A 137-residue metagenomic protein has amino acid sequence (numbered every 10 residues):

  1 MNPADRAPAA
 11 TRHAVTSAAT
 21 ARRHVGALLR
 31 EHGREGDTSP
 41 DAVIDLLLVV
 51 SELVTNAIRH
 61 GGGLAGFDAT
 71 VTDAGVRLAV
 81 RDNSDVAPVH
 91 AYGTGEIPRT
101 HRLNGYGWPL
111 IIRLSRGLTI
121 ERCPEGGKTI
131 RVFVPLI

Functional and structural regions predicted by a protein language model:
M1-H13, I58-I137: Conserved beta-strand-loop-beta-strand hairpin that lines the nucleotide-binding pocket of ATP/GTP-utilizing enzymes
D5-A27: Short beta-to-alpha transition helix within the HATPase_c
A19, R23, A27-S51: Conserved short strand/loop->alpha-helix "switch" segment adjacent to the catalytic nucleotide/phosphoryl-transfer site
V49-N56, H60: Amphipathic alpha-helical interface segments
